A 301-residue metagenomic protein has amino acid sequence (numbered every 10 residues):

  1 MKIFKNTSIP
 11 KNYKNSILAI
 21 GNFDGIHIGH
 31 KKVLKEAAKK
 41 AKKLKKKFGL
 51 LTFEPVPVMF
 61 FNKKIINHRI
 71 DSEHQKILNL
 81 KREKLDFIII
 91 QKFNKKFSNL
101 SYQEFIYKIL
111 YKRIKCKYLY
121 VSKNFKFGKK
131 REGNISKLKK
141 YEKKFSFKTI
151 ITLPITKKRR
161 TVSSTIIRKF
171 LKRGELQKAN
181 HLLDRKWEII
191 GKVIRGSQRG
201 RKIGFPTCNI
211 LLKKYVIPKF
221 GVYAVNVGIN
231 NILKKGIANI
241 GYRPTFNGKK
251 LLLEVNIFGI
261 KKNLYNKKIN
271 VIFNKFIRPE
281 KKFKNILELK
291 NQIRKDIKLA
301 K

Functional and structural regions predicted by a protein language model:
K2-S8, I89: Short acidic-hydrophobic, aromatic-tinged amphipathic segments that line or gate anion-handling sites
S8-H68, S72: N-terminal catalytic cores of NTP/NDP-binding nucleotidyl/phosphoryl-transfer enzymes
K32, E36, Q75, K178-R185 (+2 more regions): A non-catalytic, amphipathic alpha-helix used as a structural packing/dimerization or gating element in enzyme scaffolds
K47-F93, F97-I114: Active-site-proximal cofactor/substrate-binding loop regions of enzyme domains
N99-P206, I229-N230, K284-E288: Classical nucleotidyltransferase
I194-K301: Phosphate/ribose-recognition catalytic cores of enzymes acting on nucleotide-derived substrates
